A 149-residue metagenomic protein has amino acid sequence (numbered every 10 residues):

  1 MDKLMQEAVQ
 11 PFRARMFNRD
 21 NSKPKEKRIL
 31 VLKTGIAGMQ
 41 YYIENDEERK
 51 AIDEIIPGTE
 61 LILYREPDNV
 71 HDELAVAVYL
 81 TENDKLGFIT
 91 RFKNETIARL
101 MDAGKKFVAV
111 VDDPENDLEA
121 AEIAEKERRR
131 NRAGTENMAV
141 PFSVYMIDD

Functional and structural regions predicted by a protein language model:
M1-D149: Conserved active-site motif detector
